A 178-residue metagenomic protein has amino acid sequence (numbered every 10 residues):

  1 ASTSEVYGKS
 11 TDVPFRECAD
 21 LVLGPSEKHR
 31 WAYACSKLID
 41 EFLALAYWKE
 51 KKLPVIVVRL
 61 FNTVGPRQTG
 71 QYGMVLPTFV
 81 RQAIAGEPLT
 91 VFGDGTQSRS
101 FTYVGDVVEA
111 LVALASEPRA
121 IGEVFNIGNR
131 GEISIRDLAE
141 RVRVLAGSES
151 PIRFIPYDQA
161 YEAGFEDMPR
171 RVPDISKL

Functional and structural regions predicted by a protein language model:
A1-S2, V58, F79: Hydrophobic structural elements of the Rossmann-like NAD(P)H-binding subdomain that define the short-chain
S4-Y7, T63-G65, V107: Conserved sequence/active-site signature of Rossmann-fold short-chain dehydrogenase/reductase
E5-V57, Q68-Q71: Catalytic helix-loop patch of NAD(P)-dependent Rossmann-fold dehydrogenases
P14-C18, M74-L76, V108, R143-V144: Glycine-rich, phosphate-binding/catalytic loops in enzymes
L38-L45, P77-V80, V108-E109, R136: Conserved active-site helix of classical SDR/Rossmann-fold NAD(P)-dependent CH-OH oxidoreductases
N62, A83-L178: C-terminal substrate-binding subdomain of Rossmann-fold SDR/epimerase-dehydratase oxidoreductases
R67-Q71, G164-D167: Short, solvent-exposed loop/turn segments at secondary-structure boundaries
